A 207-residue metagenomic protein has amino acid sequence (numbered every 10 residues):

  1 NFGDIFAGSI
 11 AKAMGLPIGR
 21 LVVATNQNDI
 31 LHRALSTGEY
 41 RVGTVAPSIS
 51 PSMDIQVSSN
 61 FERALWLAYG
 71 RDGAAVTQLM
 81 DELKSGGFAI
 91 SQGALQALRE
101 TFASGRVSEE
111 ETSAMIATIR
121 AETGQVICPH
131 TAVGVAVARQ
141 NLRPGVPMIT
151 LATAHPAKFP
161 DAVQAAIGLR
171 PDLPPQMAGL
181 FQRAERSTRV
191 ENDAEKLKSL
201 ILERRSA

Functional and structural regions predicted by a protein language model:
N1-A207: PLP-dependent amino-acid enzyme catalytic core
